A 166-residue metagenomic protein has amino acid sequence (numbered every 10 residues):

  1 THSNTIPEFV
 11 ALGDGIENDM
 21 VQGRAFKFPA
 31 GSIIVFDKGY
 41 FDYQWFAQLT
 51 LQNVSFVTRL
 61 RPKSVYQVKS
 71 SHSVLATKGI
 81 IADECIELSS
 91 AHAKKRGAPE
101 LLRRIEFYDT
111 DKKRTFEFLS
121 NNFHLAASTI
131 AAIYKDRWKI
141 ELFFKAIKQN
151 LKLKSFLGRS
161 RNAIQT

Functional and structural regions predicted by a protein language model:
T1-T166: Single, function-defining residue in the core of a domain
